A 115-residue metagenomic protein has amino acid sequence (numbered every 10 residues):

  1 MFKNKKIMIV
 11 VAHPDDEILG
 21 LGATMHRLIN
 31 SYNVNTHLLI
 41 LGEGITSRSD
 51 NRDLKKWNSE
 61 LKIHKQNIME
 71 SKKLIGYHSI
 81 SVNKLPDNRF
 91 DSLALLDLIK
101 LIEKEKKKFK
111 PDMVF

Functional and structural regions predicted by a protein language model:
M1-F109: Active-site rim/loop-helix segments in enzyme catalytic domains that contact anionic ligands
F109-F115: Short N-terminal targeting/anchoring amphipathic segment
